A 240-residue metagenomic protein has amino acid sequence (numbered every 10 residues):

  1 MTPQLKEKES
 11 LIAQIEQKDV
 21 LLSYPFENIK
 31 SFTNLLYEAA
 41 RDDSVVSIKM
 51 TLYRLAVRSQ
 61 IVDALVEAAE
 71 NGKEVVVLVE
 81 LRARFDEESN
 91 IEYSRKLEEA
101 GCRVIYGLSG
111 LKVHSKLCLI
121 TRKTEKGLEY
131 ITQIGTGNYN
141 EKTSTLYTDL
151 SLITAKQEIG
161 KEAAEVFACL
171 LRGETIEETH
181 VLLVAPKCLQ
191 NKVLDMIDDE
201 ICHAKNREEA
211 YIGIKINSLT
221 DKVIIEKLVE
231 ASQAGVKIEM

Functional and structural regions predicted by a protein language model:
M1-I212, E230-A234: N-terminal localization/anchoring segments of enzymes in phospholipid and broader phosphate metabolism
G101, L219-L228: Flexible, glycine/threonine-enriched loop-and-boundary segments that flank and lead into catalytic domains of large
V236-I238: Feature marking well-ordered beta-strand scaffolds used for ligand recognition
